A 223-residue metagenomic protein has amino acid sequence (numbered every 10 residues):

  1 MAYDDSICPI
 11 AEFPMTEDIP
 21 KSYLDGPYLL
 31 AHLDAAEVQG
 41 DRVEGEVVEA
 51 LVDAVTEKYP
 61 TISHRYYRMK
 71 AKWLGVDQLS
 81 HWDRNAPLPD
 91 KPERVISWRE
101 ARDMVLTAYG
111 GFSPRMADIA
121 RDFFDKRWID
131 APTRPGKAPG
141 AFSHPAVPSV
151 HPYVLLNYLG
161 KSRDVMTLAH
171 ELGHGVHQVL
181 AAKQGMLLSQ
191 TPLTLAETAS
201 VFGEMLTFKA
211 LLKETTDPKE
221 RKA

Functional and structural regions predicted by a protein language model:
M1-A223: Cation-handling catalytic/transport regions enriched in His/Asp/Glu
